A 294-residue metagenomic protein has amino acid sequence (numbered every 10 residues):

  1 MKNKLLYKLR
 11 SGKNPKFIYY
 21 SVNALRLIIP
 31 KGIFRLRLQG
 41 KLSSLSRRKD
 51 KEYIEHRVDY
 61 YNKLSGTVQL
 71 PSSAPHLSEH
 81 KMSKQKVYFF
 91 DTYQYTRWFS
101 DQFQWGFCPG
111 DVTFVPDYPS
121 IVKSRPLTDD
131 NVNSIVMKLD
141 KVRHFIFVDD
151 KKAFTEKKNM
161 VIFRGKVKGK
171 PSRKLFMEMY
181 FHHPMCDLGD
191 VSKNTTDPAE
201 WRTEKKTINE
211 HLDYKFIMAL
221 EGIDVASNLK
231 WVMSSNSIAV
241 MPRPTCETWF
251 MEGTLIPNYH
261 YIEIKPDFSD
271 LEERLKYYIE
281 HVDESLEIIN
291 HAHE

Functional and structural regions predicted by a protein language model:
M1-P198: Secretory-pathway glycan-assembly enzymes, especially type II membrane glycosyltransferases that use nucleotide-sugar
R143-V148, T203, T245-E247: Alpha-helical scaffolding within the catalytic cores of extracellular/periplasmic polymer-degrading hydrolases
V148-D150, K205-T207, S227-L229: Generic recognition of flexible, low-complexity loop/linker segments
S172, R202-T203, V225, C246: Amphipathic coiled-coil/heptad-repeat helices and related helical stalk/stem segments that mediate oligomerization
N194-N209: Conserved active-site histidine-acidic residue motif and adjacent donor-binding/catalytic loop of glycosyltransferases
N209-E294: Catalytic binding pocket for nucleotide-activated donors in carbohydrate/polymer assembly enzymes
